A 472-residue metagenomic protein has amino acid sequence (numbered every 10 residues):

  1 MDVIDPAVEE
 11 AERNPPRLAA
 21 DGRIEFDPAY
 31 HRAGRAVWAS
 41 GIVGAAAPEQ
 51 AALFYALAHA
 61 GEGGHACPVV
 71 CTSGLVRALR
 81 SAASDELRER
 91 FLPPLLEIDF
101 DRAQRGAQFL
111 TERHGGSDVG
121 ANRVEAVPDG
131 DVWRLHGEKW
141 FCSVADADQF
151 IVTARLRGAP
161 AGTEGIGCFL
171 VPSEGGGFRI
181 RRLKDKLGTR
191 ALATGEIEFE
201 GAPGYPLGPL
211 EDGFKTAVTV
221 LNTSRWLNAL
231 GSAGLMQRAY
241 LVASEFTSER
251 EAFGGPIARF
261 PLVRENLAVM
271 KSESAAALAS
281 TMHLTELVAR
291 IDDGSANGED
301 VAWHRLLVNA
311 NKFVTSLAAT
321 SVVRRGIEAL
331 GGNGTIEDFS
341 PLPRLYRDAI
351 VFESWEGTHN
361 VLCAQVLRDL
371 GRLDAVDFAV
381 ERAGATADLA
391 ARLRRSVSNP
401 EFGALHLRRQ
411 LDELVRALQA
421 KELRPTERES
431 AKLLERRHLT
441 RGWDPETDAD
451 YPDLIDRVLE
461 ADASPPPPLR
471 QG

Functional and structural regions predicted by a protein language model:
M1-A45, V458, A463-R470: Extended, charge-enriched "interface" segments that sit outside catalytic cores
A83-V124, P128, M282-V301, V322-V323 (+3 more regions): Internal maturation/activation junctions in enzymes
V132, H136-F178: A short core secondary-structure module
G176-G201: Flexible, small-/acidic-enriched active-site or ligand-binding loops
E196-S224, L241-A258, L389-F402: A glycine-rich, basic-preceded beta-loop-alpha segment at the flavin cofactor/substrate interface of flavin-utilizing
A275-K312, E328-L330, E401: C-terminal helix-coil-helix/basic helical segment that borders enzyme active sites and/or dimer interfaces and provides
R305-G384, W443-R470: Alpha-helix capping/hinge segments and adjacent helical runs
A387-R470: C-terminal amphipathic alpha-helical interaction region
